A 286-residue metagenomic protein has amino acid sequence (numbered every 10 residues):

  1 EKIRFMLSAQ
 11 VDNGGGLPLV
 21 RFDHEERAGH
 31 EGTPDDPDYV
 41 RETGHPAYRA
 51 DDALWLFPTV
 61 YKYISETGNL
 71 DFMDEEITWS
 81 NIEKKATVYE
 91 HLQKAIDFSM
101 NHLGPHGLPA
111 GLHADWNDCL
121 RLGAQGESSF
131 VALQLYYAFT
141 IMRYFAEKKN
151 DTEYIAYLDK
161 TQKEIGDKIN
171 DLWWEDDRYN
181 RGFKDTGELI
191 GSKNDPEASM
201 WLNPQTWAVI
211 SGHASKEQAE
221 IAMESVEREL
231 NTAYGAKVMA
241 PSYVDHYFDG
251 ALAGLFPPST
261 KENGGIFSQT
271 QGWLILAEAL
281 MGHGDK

Functional and structural regions predicted by a protein language model:
E1-H106, S128-Y136, G264-G284: Aromatic-rich carbohydrate-recognition surfaces in CAZymes
G14-G15, G68, H106-G107, G123 (+6 more regions): Glycine-centered flexibility motif
L17-P18, F130, Q134-A253: Catalytic cores of carbohydrate-active enzymes
L19-Y48, S80-T87, L108-S128, D176-W201 (+1 more regions): Carbohydrate-binding/catalytic loop surfaces
D35-R41, E76-A86, H102-A114, I165-I169 (+2 more regions): Charged, low-complexity, helix/coiled-coil-prone segments
W55, G104, L112-D118, W174 (+2 more regions): Tryptophan-centered motif/residue detector
C119, P204, I221, G284-D285: Short secondary-structure transition/capping segments
R228-T232, F256, T260-N263, L276-K286: Non-catalytic C-terminal accessory modules of carbohydrate-active enzymes
